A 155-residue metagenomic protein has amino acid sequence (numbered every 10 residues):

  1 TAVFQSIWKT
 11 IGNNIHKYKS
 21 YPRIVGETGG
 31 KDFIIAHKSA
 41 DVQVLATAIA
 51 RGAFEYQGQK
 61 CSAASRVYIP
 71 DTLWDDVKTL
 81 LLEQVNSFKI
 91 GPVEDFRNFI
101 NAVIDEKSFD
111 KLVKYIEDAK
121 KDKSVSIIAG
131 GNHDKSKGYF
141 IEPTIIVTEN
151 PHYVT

Functional and structural regions predicted by a protein language model:
A2-V154: ALDH superfamily catalytic-core signature
